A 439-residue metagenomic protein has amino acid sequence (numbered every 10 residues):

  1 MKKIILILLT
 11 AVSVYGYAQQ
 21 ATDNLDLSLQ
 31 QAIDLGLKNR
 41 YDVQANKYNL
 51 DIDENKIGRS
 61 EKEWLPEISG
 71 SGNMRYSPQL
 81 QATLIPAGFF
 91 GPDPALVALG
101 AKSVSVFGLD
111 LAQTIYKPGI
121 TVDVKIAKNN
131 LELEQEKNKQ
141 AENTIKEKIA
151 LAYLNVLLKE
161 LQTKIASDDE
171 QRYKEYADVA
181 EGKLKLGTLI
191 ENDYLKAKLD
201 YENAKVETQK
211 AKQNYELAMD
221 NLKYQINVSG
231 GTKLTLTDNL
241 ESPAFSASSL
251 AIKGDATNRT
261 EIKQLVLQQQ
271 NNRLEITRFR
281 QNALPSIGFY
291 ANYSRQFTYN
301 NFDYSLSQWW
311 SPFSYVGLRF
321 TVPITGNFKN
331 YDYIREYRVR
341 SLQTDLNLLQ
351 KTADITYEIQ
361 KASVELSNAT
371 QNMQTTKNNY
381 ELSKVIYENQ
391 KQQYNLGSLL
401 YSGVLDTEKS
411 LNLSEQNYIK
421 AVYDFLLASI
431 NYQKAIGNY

Functional and structural regions predicted by a protein language model:
M1-L29, F425, Y439: Bacterial Sec-dependent N-terminal signal peptides
A18-S69, N73, Q79, G230 (+1 more regions): Bacterial Sec-pathway N-terminal export signals of envelope proteins
Q20-N24, S71-Q113, N239-S246, A291-V322 (+1 more regions): Small/polar, glycine/serine/threonine/aspartate-rich low-complexity segments that form flexible
L27, N55, N138, T144-A256 (+2 more regions): Periplasmic alpha-helical coiled-coil/stalk elements that build and connect Gram-negative outer-membrane
Q44-Y48, E61, I115-E142, S167 (+5 more regions): Sec/SRP-type N-terminal targeting helices
V206-V228, E381-N438: Short segments within alpha-helical structural elements
